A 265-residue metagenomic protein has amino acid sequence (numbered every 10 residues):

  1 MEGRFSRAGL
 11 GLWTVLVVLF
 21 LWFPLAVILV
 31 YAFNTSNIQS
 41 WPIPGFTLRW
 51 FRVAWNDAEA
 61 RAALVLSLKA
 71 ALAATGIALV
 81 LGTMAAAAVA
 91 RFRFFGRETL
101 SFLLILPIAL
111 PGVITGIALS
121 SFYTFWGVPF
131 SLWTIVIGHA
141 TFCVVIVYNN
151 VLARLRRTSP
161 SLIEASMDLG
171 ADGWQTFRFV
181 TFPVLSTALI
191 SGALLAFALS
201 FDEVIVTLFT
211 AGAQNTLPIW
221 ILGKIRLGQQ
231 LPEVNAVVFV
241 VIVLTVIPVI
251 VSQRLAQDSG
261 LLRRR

Functional and structural regions predicted by a protein language model:
M1-R7, L72-L104, I117, S121 (+2 more regions): Transmembrane-helix boundary motif in ABC transporter permease subunits
E2-S6, S36, F51-E59, T207-D258: Interhelical loop and adjacent transmembrane-helix boundary motif in polytopic membrane transport permeases
E2-W13, G96, L152-I163, M167 (+2 more regions): C-terminal transmembrane helix and the adjacent membrane-cytosol boundary/short C-terminal tail of inner/organellar
L12-W13, V18-L25, G116, V144 (+3 more regions): Transmembrane alpha-helices
F23-A58, T210-G212, R265: Short membrane-interfacial helix/loop motifs at transmembrane-helix boundaries
I28-Q39, V147, A188-L222: Non-cytoplasmic
Q39, I43, L48, G96-R97 (+3 more regions): Membrane-interfacial helix termini and adjacent extracytoplasmic/periplasmic loops of multi-pass transporters
R61, V65, K69-L81, A85 (+6 more regions): Hydrophobic alpha-helical transmembrane segments of multipass integral membrane proteins, especially permease/channel
